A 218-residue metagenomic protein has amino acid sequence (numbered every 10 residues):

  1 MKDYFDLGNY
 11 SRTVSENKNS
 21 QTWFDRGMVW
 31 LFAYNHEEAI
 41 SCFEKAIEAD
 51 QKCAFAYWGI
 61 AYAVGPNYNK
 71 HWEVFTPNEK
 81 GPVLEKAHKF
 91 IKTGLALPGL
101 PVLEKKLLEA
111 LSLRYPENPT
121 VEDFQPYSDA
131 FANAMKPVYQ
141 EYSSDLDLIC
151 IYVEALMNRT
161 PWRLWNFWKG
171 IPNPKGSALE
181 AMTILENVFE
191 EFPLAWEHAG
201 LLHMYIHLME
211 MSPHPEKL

Functional and structural regions predicted by a protein language model:
M1-K52, Y57-S144, I151-P193, L202-E216: Short coil/linker segments at helix-helix boundaries
